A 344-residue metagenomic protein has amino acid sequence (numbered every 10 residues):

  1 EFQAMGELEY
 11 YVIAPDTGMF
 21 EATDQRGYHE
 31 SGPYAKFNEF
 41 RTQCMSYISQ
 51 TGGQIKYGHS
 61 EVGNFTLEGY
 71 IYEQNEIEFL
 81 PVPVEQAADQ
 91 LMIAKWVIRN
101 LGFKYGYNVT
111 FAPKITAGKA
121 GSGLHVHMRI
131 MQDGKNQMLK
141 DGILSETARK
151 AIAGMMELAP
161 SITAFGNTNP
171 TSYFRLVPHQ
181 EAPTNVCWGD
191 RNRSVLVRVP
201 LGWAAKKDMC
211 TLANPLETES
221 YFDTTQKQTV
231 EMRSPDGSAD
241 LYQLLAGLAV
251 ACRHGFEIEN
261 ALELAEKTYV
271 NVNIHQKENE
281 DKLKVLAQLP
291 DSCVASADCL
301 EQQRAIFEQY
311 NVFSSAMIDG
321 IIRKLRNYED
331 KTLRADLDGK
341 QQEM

Functional and structural regions predicted by a protein language model:
E1-M344: Glycine-rich, acidic/polar active-site loops that bind/position phosphate-bearing ligands
